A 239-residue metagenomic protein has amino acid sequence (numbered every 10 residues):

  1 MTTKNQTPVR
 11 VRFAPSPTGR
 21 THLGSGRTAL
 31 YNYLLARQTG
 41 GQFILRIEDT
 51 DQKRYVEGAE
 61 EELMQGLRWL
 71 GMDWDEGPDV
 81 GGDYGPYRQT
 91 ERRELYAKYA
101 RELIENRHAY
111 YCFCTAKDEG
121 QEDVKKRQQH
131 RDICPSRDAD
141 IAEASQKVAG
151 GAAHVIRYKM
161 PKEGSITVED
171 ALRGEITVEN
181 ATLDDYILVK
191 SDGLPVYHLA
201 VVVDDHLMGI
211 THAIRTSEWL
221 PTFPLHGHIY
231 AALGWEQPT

Functional and structural regions predicted by a protein language model:
T2-V124, D192, P221-T239: N-terminal Rossmann-like or analogous alpha/beta NTP/dinucleotide-binding catalytic cores that position adenine
Y111-T239: Active-site cores that bind ATP or allylic diphosphates and position pyrophosphate for catalysis
